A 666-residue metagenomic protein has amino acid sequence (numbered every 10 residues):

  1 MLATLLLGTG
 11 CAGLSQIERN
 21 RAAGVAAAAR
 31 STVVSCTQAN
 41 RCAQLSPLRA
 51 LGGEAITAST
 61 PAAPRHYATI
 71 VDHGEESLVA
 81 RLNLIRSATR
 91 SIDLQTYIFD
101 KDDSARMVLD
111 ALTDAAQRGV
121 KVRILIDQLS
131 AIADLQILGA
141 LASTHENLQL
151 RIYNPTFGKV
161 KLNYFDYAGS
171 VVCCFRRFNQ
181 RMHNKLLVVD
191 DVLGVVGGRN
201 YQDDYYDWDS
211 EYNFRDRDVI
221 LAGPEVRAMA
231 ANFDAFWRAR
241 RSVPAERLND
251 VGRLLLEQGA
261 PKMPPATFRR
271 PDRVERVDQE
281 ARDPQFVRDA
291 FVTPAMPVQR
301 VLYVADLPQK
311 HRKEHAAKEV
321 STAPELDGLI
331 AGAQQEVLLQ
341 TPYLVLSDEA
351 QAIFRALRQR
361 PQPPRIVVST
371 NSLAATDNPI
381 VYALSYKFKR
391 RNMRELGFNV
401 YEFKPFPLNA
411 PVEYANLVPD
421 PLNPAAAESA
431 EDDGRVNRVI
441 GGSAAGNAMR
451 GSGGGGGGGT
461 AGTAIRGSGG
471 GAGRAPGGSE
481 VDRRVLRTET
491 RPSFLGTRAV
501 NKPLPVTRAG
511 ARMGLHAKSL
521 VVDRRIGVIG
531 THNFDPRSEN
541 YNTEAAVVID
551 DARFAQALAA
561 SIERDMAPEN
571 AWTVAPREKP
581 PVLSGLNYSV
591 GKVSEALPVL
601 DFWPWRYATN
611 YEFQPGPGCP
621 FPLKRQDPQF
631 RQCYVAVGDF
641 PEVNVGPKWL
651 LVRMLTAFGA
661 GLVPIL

Functional and structural regions predicted by a protein language model:
M1-T9: Bacterial N-terminal signal peptides
C11-K185, V189-L666: Charged, low-complexity intrinsically disordered terminal segments
